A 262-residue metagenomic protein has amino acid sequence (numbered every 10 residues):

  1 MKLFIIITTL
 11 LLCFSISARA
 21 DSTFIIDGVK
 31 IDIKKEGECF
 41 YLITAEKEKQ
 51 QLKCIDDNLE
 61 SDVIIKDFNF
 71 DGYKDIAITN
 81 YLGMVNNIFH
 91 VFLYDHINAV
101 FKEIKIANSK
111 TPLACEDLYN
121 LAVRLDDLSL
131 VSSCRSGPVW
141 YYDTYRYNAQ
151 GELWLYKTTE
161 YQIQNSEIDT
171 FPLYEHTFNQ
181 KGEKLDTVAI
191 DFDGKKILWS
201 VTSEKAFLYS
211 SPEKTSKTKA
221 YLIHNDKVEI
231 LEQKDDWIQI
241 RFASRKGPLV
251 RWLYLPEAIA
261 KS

Functional and structural regions predicted by a protein language model:
L3-F14: Sec-dependent N-terminal signal peptides
R19-S61: Terminal domain-start segments
K34-E36, T79-L82, S133-S136, E232: Beta-strand C-termini and the immediately following turn/loop, strongest in propeller blades
D67-N69, H96-I97: Calcium-coordinating acidic loop motifs
N69-N80, D127-S132: Acidic/hydrophobic-patterned starts of short beta strands in beta-sheet-rich repeat architectures
V100-D193: Short aromatic loop motif centered on NTY/YTY
Q164-F207, Y221-H224, L231-K234, S244 (+1 more regions): SH3-family beta-barrel domains
D235-Q239: Short aromatic-glycine-enriched beta-strand elements
